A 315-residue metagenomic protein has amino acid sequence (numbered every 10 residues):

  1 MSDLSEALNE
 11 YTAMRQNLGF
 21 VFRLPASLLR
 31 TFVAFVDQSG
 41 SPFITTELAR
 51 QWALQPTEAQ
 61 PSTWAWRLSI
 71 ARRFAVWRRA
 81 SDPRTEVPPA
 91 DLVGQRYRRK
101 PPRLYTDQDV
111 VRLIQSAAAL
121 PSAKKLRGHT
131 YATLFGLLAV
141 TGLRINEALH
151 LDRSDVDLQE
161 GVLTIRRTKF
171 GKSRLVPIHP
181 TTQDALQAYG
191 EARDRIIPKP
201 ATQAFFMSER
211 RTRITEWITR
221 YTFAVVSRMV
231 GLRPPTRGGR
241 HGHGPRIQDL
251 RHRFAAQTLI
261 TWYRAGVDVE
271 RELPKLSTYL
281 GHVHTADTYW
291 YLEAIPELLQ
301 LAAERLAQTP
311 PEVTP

Functional and structural regions predicted by a protein language model:
M1-P315: Conserved catalytic core of the tyrosine transesterase superfamily
